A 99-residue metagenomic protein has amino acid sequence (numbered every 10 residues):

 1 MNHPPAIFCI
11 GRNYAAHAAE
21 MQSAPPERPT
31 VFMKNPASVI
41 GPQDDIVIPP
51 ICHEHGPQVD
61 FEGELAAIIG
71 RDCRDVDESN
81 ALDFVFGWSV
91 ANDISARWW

Functional and structural regions predicted by a protein language model:
M1-W99: Active-site microenvironments in enzyme catalytic cores
